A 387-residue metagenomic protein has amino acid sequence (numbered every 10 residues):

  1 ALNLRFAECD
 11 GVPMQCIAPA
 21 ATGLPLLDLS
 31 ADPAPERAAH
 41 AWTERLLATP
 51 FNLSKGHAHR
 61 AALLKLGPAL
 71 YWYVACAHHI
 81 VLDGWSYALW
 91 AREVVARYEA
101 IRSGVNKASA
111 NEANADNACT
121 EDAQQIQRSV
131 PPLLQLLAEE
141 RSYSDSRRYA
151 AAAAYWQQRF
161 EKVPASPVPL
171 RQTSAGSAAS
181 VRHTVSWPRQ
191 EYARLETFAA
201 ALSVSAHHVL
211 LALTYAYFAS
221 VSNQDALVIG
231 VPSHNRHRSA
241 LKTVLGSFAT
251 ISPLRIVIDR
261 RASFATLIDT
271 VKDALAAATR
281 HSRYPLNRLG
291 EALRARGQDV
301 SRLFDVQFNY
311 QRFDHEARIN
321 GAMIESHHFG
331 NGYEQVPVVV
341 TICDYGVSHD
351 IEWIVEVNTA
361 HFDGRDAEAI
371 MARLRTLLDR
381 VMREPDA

Functional and structural regions predicted by a protein language model:
A1-P35, A41-R45, T49, K55-H57 (+5 more regions): Short amphipathic alpha-helices and their capping loops
L2, E8-D10, A39, K55 (+6 more regions): His-Asp-centered acyl/peptidyl-transfer active-site segments
F6-E8, L63-G67, R312, I342-G346: Short, low-complexity Ser/Thr-rich regulatory SLiMs
E36-T43, Y87-A88, A150-A154, A178-T197 (+4 more regions): AMP-binding/adenylate-forming domain of the ANL superfamily
L64-E112, D116-P132, D366-M382: Active-site-proximal acidic secondary-structure segment that organizes catalysis
V74-A75, D350-T359: Short, well-ordered beta-strand elements
V94-R102, F160-P167, Y217-D225, I256 (+3 more regions): A generic secondary-structure signal for well-formed alpha-helical elements
